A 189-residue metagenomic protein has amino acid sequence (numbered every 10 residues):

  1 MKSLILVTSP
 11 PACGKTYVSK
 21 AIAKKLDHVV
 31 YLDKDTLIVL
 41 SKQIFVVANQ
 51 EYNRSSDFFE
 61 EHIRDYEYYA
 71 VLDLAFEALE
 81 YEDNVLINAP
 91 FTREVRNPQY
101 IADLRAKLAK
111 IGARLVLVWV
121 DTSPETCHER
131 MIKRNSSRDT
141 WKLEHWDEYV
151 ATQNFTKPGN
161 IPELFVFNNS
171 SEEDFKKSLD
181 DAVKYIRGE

Functional and structural regions predicted by a protein language model:
V7: Hydrophobic anchor at the beta1->P-loop junction of P-loop NTPases
P10: P-loop (Walker A) phosphate-binding loop of NTP-binding proteins
C13: ATP-binding Walker
T16: Walker A/P-loop
K20-A70, F76: Conserved substrate/cofactor phosphate-moiety recognition/catalytic segment in nucleotide-dependent phosphotransferases
H62-I111: Glycine-rich phosphate-binding loop used to anchor ATP phosphates in small-molecule kinases, encompassing both
A109-M131: Conserved phosphate-donor/acceptor-positioning beta-strand/loop module used by diverse small-molecule
K133-D180, E189: Small-molecule kinase domains that catalyze NTP-dependent phosphoryl transfer to phosphate-bearing small molecules
